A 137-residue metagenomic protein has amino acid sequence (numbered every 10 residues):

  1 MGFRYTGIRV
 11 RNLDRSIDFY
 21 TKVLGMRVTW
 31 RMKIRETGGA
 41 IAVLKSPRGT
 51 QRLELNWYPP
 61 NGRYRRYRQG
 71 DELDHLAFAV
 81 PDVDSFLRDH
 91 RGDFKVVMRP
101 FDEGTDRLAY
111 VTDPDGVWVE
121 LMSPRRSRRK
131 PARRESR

Functional and structural regions predicted by a protein language model:
M1-R15, L73-L76, R125-R137: N-terminal beta-strand motif that seeds the catalytic metal site of vicinal oxygen chelate
R9-T50, S136: Core segments of cupin and vicinal oxygen chelate
N12-L13, P81-D84: Helix N-cap motif at beta-to-alpha junctions
W30, G39, P60-R66, R129-K130: A short, acidic/glycine-rich surface segment
G38, E72, T105: Exposed loop/turn and edge beta-strand positions of beta-sandwich/beta-sheet ligand-binding modules
V43, F78, L87-R137: Vicinal oxygen chelate
R48-R52, P60-G62, V83-S85: Short, charged/polar surface micro-motifs in flexible loops or helix N-caps
